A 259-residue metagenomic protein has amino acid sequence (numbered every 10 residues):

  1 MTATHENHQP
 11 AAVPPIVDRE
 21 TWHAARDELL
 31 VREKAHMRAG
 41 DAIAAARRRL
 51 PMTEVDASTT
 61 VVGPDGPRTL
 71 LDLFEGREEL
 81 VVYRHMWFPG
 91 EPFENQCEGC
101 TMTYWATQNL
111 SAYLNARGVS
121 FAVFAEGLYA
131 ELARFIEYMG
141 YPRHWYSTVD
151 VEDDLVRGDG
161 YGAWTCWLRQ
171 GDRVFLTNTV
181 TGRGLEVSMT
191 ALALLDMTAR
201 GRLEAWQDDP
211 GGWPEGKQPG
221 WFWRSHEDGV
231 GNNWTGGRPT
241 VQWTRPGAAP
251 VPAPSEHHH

Functional and structural regions predicted by a protein language model:
T2-R117, R134-G140, H144-Y146, D150-H259: Non-globular targeting/processing and membrane-anchoring segments
N115-L132: Catalytic nucleophile loop
